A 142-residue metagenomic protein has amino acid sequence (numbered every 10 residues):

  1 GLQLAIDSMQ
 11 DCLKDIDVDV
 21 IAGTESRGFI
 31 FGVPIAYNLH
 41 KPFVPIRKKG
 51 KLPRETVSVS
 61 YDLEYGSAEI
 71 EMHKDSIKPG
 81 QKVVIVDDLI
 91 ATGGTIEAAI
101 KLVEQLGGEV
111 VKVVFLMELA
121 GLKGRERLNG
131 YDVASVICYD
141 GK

Functional and structural regions predicted by a protein language model:
G1-K142: PRPP-associated nucleotide enzymes
